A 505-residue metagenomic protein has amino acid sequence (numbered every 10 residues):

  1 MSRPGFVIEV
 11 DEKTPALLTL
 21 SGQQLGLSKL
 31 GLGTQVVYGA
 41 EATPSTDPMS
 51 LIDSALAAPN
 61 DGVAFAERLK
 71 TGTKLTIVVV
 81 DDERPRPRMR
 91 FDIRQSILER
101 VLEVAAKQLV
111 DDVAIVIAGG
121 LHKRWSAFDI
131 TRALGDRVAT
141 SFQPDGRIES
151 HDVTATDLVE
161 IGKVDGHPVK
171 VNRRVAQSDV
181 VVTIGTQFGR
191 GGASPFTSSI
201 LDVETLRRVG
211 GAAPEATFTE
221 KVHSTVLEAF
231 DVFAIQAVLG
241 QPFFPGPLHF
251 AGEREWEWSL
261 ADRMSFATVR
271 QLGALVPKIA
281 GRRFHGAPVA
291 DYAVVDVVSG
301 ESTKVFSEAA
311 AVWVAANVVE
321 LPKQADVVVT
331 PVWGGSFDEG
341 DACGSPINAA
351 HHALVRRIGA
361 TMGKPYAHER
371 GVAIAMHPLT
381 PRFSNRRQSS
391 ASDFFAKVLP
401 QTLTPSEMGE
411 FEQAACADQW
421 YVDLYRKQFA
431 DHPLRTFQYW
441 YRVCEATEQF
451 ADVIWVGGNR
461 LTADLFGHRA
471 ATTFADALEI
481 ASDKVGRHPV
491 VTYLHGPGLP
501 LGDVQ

Functional and structural regions predicted by a protein language model:
S2-A40, P44, A57, Y441-Q505: Extended hydrophobic packing segments that form well-structured cores
G39-K70, R356, T472-D476: N-terminal glycine-/serine-/threonine-rich phosphate-binding loop
N60-V63, V305-L321, A353-K364, F429-T447 (+1 more regions): A short, acidic, amphipathic alpha-helical segment used as a generic capping/interface helix at domain edges
D61-S126, H351-Y366, G371-A391, A396-L399: N-terminal active-site beta-alpha-beta segment that forms phosphate/nucleotide-binding and substrate-recognition loops
T76-V78, V182-I184, D326-P331, I374 (+1 more regions): Structural motif
F91-P168: Well-ordered mid-protein domain cores that form the structural environment of catalytic cofactors
T140-Q324, P331-G334, A350, L354-G359 (+1 more regions): Conserved, well-structured core segments that form the ligand-binding/active-site neighborhood of functional domains
A342, N348-D452: C-terminal catalytic subdomain
